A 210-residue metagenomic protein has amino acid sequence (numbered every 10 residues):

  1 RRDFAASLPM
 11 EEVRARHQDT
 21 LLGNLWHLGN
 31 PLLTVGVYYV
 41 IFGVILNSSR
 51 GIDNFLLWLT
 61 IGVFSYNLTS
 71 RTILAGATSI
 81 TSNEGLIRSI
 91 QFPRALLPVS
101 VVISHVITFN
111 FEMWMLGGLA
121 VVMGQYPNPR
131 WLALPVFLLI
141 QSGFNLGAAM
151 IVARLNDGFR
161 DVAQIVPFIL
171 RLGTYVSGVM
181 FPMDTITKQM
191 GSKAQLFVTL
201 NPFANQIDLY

Functional and structural regions predicted by a protein language model:
R1-Y210: Hydrophobic transmembrane alpha-helices and immediately adjacent juxtamembrane helices of multi-pass inner-membrane
